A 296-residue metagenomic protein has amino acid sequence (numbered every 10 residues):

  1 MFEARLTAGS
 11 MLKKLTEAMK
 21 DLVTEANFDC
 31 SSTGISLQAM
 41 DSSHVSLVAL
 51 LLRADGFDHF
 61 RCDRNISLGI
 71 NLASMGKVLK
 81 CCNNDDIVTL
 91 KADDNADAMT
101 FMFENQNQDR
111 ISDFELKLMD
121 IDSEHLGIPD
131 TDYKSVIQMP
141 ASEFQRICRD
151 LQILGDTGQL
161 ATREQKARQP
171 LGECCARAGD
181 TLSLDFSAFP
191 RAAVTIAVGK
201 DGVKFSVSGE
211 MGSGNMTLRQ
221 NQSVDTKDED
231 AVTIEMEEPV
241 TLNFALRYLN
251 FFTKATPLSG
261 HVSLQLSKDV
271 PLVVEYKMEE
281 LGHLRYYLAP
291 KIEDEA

Functional and structural regions predicted by a protein language model:
M1-K20, E25-I153, A161-A188, T195-A296: DNA polymerase sliding clamps and clamp-related checkpoint/processivity subunits
